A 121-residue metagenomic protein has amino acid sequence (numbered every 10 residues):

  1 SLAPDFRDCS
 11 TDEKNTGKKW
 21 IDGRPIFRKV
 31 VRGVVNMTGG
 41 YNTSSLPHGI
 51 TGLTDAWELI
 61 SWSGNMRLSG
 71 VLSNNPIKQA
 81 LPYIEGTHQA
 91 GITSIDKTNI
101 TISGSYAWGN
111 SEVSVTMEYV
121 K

Functional and structural regions predicted by a protein language model:
L2-D55, G109-K121: Extracellular receptor-binding modules and their adjoining Ser/Thr/Gly/Asp/Asn-rich linkers
V31-V34, Q79-T87: Solvent-exposed serine/threonine-rich low-complexity stretches and specific carbohydrate-binding patches
S44, W62-G64, L81: Surface-exposed, low-hydrophobicity beta-strand/loop segments enriched in small/polar/acidic residues
D55-M66: Change to "...patches in solvent-exposed regions of secreted, membrane-anchored, or virion-exposed structural
G70-K78: Short, surface-exposed beta-strand/strand-loop-strand elements in extracellular ectodomains
Y83-K121: Surface-exposed interaction regions enriched in Ser/Thr/Asp/Glu that occur as long low-complexity tracts or repetitive
